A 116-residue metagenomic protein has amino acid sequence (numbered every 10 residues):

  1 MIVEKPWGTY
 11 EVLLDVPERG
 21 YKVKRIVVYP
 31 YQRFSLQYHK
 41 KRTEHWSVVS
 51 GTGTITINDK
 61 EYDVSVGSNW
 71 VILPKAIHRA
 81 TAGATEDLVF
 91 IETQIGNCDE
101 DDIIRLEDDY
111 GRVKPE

Functional and structural regions predicted by a protein language model:
M1-P6, V12, R79-E116: Double-stranded beta-helix
I2-T43, T93: A short glycine-rich, His/Asp/Glu-containing loop-to-beta-strand
F34, K60-Y62, D102-I104: Short beta-strand segments
K40, A76-R79: Short, charged beta-turn/beta-strand-edge "cap" motif at the junction between a beta-strand and an adjacent loop
K41-T54, N58-D59: Glycine- and acidic-residue-biased ligand/ion/polar-headgroup-sensing regions
D59-I77: Short acidic-glycine-tyrosine-enriched beta hairpin
